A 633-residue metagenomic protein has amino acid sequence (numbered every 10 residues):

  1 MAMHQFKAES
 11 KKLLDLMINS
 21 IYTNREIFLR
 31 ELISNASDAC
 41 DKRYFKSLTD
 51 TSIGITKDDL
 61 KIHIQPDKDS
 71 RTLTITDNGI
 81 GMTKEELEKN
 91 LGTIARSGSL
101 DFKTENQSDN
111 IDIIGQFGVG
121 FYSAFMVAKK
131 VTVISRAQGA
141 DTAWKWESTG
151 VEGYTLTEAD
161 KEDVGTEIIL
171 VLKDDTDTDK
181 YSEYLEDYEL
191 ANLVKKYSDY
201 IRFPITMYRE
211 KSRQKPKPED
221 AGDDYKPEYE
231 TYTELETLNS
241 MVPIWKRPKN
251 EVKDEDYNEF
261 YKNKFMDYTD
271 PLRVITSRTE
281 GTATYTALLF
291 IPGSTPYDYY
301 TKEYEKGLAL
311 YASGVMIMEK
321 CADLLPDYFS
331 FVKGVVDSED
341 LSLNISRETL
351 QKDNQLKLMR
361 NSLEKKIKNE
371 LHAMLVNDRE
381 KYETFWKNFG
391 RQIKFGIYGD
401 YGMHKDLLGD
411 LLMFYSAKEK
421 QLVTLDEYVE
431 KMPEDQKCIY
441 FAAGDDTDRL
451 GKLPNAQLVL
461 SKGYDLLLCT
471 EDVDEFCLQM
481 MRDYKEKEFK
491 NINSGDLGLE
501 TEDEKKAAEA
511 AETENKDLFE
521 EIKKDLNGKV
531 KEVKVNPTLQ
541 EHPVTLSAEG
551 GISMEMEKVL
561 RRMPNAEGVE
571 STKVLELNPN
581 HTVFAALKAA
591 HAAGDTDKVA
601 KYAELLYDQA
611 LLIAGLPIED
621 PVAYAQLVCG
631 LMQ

Functional and structural regions predicted by a protein language model:
M1-Y184, N192, K215: GHKL (Bergerat-fold) ATPase N-terminal catalytic module, capturing the glycine-rich phosphate-binding loop and acidic
I113, I134-G153, K173-Q633: GHKL/Bergerat-fold ATPase module in large chromosome/replication-associated machines
